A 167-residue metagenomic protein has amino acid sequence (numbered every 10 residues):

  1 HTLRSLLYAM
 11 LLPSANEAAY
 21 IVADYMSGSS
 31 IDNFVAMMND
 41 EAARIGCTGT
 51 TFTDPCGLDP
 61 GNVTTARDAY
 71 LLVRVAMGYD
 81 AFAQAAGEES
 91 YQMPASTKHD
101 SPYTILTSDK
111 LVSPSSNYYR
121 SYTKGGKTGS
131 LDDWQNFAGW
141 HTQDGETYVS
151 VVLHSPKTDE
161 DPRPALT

Functional and structural regions predicted by a protein language model:
H1-A9: Short active-site loop at a secondary-structure junction that contains or immediately precedes the catalytic residue(s)
L3, D24-T167: Penicillin-recognizing serine hydrolase domain
L11-S14: Short helix- or helix-capping micro-motifs that position conserved polar/aromatic residues at function-defining sites
